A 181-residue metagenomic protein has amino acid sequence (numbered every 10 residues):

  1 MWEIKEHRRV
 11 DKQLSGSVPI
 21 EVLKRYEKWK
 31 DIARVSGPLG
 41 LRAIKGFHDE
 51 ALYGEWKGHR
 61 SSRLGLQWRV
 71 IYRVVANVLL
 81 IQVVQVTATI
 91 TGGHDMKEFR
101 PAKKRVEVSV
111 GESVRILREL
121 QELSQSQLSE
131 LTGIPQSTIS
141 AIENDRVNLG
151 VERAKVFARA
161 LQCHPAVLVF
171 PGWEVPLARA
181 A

Functional and structural regions predicted by a protein language model:
M1, K12-G16, L23, Y53 (+1 more regions): Enriched for short, Lys/Arg-rich terminal
V35-R63: A short, surface-exposed loop/turn module that caps and links secondary-structure elements
V70-Y72, R153-R159, L168-V169: Hydrophobic micro-packing sites on short alpha-helices
T91-A102, R159, V169-A181: Short, charged recognition helix plus adjacent turn of helix-turn-helix-like nucleic-acid-binding domains
M96-L120: A short, Lys/Arg-rich alpha-helix, primarily the initiator
E112-L131, V156: Short basic helix-loop element that most often maps to the first helix and adjoining turn of HTH DNA-binding modules
G133-L149: Recognition helix of helix-turn-helix/homeodomain-like DNA-binding domains that insert into the DNA major groove
R146-R159, V175: Short, basic-rich loop-to-helix N-cap that marks the start of a DNA-contacting helix
